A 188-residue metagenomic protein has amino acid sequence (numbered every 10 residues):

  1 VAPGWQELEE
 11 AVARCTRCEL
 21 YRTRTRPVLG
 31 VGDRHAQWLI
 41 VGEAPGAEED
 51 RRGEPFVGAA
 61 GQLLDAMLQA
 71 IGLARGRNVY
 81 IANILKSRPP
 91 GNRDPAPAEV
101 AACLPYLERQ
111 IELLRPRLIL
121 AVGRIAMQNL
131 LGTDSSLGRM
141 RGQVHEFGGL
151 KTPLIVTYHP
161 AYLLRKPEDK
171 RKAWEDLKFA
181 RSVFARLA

Functional and structural regions predicted by a protein language model:
V1-A188: A polyanion-binding, active-site-adjacent surface
